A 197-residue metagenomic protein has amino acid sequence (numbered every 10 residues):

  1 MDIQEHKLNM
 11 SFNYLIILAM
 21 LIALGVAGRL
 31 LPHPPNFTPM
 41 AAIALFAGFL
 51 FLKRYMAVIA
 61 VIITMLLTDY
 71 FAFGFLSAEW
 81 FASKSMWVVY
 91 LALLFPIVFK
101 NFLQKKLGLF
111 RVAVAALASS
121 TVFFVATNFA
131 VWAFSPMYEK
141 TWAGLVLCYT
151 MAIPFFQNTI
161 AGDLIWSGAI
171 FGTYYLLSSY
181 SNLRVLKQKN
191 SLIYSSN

Functional and structural regions predicted by a protein language model:
D2, N9-L50, Y55: Hydrophobic transmembrane alpha-helices
D2-M10, S178-N197: Membrane-interfacial, low-structure loops and terminal tails that flank and connect transmembrane helices in multi-pass
L21, A57-L67, V112-S120, K189: Central hydrophobic cores of alpha-helical transmembrane segments in multi-pass integral membrane proteins
A27, A47-R54, F95-K106, T173-S181: Structural signal for the C-terminal ends of transmembrane alpha-helices and the immediately following loop
A27-F37, T64-V98: Interfacial aromatic-anchored transmembrane helix boundaries in multi-pass membrane proteins
M40-A44, V88-P96, W166-I170: Hydrophobic core segments of transmembrane alpha-helices in multi-pass, intramembrane catalytic enzymes
A78-F124: Short helix-perturbing small/polar motifs within transmembrane alpha-helices
K106-S179, L183: Membrane-embedded alpha-helical hairpins and interfacial helices in multi-pass inner-membrane proteins
